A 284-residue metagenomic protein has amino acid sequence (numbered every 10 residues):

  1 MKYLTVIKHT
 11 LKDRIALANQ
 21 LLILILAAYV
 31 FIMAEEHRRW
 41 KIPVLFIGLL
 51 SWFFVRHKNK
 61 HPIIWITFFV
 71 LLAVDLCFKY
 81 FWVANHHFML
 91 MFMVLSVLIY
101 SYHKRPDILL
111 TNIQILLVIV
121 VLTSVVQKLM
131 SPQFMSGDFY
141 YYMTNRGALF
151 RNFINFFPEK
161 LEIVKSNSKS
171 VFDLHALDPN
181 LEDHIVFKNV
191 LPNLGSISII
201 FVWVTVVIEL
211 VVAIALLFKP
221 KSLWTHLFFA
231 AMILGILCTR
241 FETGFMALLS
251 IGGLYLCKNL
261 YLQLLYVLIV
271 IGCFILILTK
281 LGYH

Functional and structural regions predicted by a protein language model:
M1-H284: Alpha-helical membrane-anchoring segments
